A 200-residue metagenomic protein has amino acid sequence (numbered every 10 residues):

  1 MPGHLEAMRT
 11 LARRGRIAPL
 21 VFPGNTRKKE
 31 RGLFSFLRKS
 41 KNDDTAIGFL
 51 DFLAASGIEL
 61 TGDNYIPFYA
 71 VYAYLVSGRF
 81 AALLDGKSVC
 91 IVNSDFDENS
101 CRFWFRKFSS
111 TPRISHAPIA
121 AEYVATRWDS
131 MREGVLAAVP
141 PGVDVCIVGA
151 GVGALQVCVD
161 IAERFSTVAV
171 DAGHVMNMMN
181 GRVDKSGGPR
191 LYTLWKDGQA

Functional and structural regions predicted by a protein language model:
M1-K107: Electropositive, gly/pro-rich neighborhoods at or near active sites that engage anionic ligands
P19, C90, S115-A117, V170: Hydrophobic/aromatic beta-strand patches that form the interior of the parallel beta-sheet core in alpha/beta enzyme
F22, P118-A120, G173: Residues at the C-termini of beta-strands that transition into short coil/loop
P23-T26, S94-E98, I147-Q156, M176: Gly/Ser/Thr-rich loops at beta-strand to alpha-helix junctions that form or flank small-molecule/cofactor-binding
T26, A121-A125, N177-M178: A short acidic, often aromatic-flanked loop/helix-cap motif at beta-alpha or helix-coil junctions that lines enzyme
S88, D144-V145: Structural motif
S100-V143: A mid-sequence, solvent-exposed acidic-amphipathic segment
G149, G153-A200: C-terminal functional extensions of proteins
